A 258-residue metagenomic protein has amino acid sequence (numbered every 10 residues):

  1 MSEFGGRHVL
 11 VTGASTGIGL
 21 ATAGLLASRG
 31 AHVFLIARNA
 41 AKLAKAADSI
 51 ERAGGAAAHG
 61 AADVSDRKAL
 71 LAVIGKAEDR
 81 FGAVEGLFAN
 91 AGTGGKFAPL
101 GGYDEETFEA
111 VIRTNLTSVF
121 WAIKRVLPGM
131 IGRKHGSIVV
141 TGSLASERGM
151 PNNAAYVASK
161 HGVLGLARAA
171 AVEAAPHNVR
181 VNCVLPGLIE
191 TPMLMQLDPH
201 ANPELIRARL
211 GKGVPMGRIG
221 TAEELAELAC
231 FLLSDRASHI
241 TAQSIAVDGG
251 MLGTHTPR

Functional and structural regions predicted by a protein language model:
S15-G17: Conserved glycine-rich cofactor-binding loop
A40-A41, A61-V73, E105, E223-E224: The beta1-alpha1 cofactor-binding region of Rossmann-like NAD(H)/NADP(H)-dependent oxidoreductases
F97, C230, T241-R258: Short C-terminal tail/terminal secondary-structure segment of NAD(P)H-dependent dehydrogenase/reductase domains
A98-L100, D104-I112, L210: Substrate-binding pocket helix/loop in short-chain dehydrogenase/reductase
I123, S159, A167: Active-site helix of classical SDR
P128, V172-P176, S238: Alpha-helical segment proximal to the catalytic Tyr-Lys
S143: Residue(s) in the substrate-gating loop at a strand-loop-helix junction that position the organic substrate next
